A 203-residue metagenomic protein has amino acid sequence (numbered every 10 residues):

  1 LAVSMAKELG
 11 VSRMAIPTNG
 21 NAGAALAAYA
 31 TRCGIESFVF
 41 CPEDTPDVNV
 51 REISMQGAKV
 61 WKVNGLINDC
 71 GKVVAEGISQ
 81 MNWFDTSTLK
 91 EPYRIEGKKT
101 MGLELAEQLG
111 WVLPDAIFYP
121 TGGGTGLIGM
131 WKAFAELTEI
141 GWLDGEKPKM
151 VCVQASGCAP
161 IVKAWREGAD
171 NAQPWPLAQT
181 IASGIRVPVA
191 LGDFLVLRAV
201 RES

Functional and structural regions predicted by a protein language model:
A2, L9-A27, C33-C41, L113-G123 (+1 more regions): A short, small-residue-rich loop immediately preceding and capping a beta-strand
V3-L9, Y29-F40, D44, K132-I140 (+1 more regions): A glycine- and small-aliphatic-rich helix-loop capping segment at beta-alpha/alpha-beta transitions that lines
A22-E76, V162-R166: Active-site-proximal loop->helix
S37, V60, F84-D85, S203: Hydrophobic beta-strand scaffold residues
F40, V63, T86-T88, V153-A155: Generic beta-sheet signal
G65-N82, E136-S203: Active-site/ligand-binding loops adjacent to catalytic centers
I78-G141: Active-site/ligand-binding-proximal alpha/beta "capping" segment
